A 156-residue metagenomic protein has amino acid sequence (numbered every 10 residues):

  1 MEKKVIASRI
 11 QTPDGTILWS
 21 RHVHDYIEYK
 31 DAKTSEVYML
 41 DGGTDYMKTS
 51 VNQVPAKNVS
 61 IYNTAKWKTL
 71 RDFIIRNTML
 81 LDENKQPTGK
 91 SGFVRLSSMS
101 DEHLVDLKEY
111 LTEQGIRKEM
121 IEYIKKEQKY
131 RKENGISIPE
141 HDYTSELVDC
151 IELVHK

Functional and structural regions predicted by a protein language model:
M1-F73: N-terminal accessory interaction module
R9, E36, K48, T78 (+4 more regions): Eukaryotic proline-rich, low-complexity intrinsically disordered regions that serve as modular docking/scaffold
P13, L40-D41, P87-K90, E133: Intrinsically disordered, low-complexity segments enriched in small/polar residues
L18, D45-Y46, G92, K118 (+1 more regions): Polar low-complexity intrinsically disordered regions enriched in Ser/Thr and small residues
W19, D41, R71, L81-D82 (+3 more regions): Compositionally biased amphipathic helical and low-complexity segments enriched in hydrophobic
R76-M120: Amphipathic alpha-helical packing elements
I116-K126, Y130-K156: Extended, alpha-helix-rich binding/interface surfaces that flank or overlap catalytic cores and mediate recognition
